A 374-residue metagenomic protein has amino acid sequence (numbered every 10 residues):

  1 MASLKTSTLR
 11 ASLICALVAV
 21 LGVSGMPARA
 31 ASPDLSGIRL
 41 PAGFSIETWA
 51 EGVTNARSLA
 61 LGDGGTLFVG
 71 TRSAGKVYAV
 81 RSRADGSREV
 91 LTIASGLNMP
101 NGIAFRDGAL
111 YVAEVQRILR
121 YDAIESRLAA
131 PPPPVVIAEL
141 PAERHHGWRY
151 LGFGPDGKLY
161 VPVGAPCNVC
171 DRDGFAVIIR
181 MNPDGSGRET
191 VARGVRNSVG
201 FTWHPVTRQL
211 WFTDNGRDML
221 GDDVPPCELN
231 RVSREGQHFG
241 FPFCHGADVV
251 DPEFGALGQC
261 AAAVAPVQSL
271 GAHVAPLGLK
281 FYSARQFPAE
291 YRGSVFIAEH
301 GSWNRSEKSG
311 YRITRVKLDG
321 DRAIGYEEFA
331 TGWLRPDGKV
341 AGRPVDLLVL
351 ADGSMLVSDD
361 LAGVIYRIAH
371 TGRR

Functional and structural regions predicted by a protein language model:
A31-A42, W148, A165-N168, D173 (+7 more regions): Beta-propeller domain segments
E47-R72, A275-F281, I297: Beta-strand-rich domains and repeat architectures in extracellular enzymes and scaffolds, especially beta-propellers
T48-V53, L91-G96, I137-E143, T190-G194 (+3 more regions): Surface loop/turn motifs at the tips and blade-to-blade linkers of beta-strand repeat domains
F68-G70, V112, Y160-P162, F212-D214 (+2 more regions): Residue position within the beta-strands of beta-propeller blades
K76-A79, R117-L119, V177-I179, E228 (+2 more regions): A short loop-to-beta-strand structural motif that recurs across blades of beta-propeller domains
Y78-S82, G86-G108: Blade-loop segments of beta-propeller domains
Q116-G154, P162-G164, A192: Asp-box/WD-like beta-propeller blade repeats and closely related beta-sheet repeat scaffolds
